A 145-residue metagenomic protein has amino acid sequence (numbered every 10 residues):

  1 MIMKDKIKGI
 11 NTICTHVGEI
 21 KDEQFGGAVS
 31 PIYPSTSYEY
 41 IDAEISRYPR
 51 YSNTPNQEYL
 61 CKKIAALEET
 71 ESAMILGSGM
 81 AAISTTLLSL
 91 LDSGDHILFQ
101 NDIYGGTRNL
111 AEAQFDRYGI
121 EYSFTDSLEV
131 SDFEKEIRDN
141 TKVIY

Functional and structural regions predicted by a protein language model:
I2-P55, K62-K63: N-terminal "arm"/small-domain region of PLP-dependent enzymes with the aminotransferase-like
S37-S84, G106-A113: Conserved N-terminal alpha-helix of the aminotransferase class I/II PLP-enzyme fold
L67-E71, L91-G94, D139: Short helix-loop-beta connector
M80-I83, D126-D132: Short acidic loop-to-helix transition motifs that present clustered carboxylates
S89-T107, T125: Conserved PLP-anchoring active-site segment centered on the Schiff-base-forming lysine
A113-E129: A glycine-rich helix N-cap at a beta->alpha junction
L128-Y145: Active-site phosphate-binding strand-loop segment of PLP-dependent enzymes
